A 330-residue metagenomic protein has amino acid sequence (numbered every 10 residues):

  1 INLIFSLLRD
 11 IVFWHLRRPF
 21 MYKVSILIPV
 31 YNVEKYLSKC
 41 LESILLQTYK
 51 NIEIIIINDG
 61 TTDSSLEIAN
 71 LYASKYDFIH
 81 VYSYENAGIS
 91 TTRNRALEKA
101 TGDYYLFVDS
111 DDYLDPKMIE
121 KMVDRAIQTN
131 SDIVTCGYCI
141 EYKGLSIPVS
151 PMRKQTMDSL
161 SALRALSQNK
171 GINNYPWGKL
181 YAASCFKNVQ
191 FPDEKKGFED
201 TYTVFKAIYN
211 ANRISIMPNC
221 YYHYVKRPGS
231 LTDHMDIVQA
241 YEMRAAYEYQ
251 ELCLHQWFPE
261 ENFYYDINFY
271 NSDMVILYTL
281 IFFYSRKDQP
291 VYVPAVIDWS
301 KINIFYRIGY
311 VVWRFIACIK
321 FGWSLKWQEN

Functional and structural regions predicted by a protein language model:
N2-L45: N-proximal low-complexity "stem/linker" segments adjacent to membrane-targeting elements
D10-F13, R18-F20, I281-N330: Membrane-interface aromatic/basic loop that binds lipid-linked glycans or pyrophosphate carriers, typified by
S43, N58-E67: A conserved acidic beta->alpha catalytic loop
Y84-A100: Glycine-rich, basic loop-to-helix element that forms the pyrophosphate-binding segment of sugar-nucleotide handling
Y105: Short aromatic/hydrophobic "clamp" motif used to bind/position activated sugar donors
K117-V149: Conserved donor NDP-sugar-binding/catalytic core segment of glycosyltransferases
S161-I237: Conserved nucleotide-sugar donor-binding catalytic segment
Y221-R227, D233-E261, L277-W299: Catalytic core of nucleotide-sugar-dependent glycosyltransferases
